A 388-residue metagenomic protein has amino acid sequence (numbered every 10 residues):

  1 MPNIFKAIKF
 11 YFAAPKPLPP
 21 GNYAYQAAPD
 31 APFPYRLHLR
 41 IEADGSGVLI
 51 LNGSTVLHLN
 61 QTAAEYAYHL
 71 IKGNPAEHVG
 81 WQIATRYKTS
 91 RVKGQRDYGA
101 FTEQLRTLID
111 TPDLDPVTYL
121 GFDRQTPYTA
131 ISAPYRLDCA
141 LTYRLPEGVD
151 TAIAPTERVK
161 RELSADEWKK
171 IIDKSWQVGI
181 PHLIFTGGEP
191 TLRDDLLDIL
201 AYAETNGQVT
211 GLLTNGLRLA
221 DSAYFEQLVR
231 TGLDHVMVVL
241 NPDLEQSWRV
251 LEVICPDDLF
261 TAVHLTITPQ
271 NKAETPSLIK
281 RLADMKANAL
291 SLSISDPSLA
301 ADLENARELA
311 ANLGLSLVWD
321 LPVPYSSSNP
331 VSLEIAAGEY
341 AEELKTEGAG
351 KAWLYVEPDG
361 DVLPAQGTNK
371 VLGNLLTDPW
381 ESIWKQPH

Functional and structural regions predicted by a protein language model:
M1-A64, Y68, Y128-A130: Acidic, low-complexity/disordered tracts enriched in E/D and polar residues
M1-F10, T55-C139, D166: Long, charge-rich, low-complexity alpha-helical segments
T129-E167, V178, G367-T368: Canonical Radical SAM [4Fe-4S] cluster-binding loop centered on the CxxxCxxC motif and its immediate flanking residues
R136, A154, A165-T186, R193-D302: Radical SAM/AdoMet-radical enzyme domain recognition
R307-A336, D361-H388: C-terminal accessory region of radical SAM enzymes
L333-E347: Short, basic/aromatic recognition patches
E347-K351, N369: Short, small/polar residue-rich loop motifs at catalytic or cofactor-binding pockets
V356-E357: Short, acidic, Ser/Thr-enriched surface-loop or helix-capping motifs
